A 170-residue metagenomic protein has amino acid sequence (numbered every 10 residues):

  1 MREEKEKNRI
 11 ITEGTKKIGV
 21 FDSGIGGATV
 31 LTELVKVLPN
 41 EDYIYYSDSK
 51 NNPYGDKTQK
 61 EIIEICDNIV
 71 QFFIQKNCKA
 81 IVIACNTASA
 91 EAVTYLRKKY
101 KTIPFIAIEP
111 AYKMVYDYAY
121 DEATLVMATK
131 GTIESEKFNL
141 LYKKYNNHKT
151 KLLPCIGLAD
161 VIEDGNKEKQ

Functional and structural regions predicted by a protein language model:
R2-Q170: Non-catalytic structural scaffold of enzyme domains
